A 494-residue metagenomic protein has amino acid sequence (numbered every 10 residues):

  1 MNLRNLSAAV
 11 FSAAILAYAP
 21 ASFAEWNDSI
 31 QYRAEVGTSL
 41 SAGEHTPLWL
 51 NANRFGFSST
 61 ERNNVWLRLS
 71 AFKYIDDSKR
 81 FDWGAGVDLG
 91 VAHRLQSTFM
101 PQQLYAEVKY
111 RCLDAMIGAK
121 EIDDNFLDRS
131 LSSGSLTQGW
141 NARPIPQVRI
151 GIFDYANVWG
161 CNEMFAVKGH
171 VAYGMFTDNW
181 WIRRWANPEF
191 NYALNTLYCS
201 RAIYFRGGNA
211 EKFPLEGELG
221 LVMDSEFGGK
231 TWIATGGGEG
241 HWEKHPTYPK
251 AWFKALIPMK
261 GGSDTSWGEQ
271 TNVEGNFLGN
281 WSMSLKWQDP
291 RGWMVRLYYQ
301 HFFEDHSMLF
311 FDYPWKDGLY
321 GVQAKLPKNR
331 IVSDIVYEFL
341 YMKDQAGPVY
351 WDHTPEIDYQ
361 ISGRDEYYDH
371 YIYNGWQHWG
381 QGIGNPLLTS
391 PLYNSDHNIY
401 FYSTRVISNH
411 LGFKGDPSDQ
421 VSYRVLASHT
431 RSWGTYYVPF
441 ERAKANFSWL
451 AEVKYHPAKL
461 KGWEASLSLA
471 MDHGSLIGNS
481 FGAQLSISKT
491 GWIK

Functional and structural regions predicted by a protein language model:
Y18-A19: N-terminal signal peptide c-region/cleavage motif recognized by signal peptidases
A24-L67, D76-V87, G169-Y173, A465: Transmembrane beta-strand segments of Gram-negative outer membrane beta-barrel proteins
A24-Q31, F72-G84, K109-C112, Y155-G169 (+6 more regions): Short loop/turn motifs that connect adjacent beta-strands in outer-membrane beta-barrel proteins
I30-E44, A85-V91, V108, A115-E121 (+7 more regions): Transmembrane beta-barrel strands of outer-membrane/channel proteins
Q31-E35, R62-R68, F99-Q103, I145-R149 (+6 more regions): Transmembrane beta-barrel architecture of outer-membrane proteins
K79-Y110, I122-N141: Surface-exposed loop and membrane-interface regions of Gram-negative outer-membrane beta-barrel proteins
I122-G237: Internal, well-ordered domain-core segments that constitute the primary functional module of diverse proteins
F213-D224, K230-K494: Exposed, low-structure sequence patches enriched in small/polar residues
